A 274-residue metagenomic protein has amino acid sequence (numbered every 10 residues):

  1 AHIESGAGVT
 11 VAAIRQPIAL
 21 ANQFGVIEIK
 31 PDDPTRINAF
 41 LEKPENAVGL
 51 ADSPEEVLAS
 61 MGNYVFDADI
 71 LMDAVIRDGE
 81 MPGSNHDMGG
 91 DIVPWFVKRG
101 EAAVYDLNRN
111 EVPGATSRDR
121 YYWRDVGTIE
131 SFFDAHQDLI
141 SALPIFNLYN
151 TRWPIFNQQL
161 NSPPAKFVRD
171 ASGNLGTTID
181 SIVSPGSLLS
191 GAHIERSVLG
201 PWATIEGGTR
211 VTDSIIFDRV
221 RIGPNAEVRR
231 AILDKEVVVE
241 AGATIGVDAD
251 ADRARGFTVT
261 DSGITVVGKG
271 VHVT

Functional and structural regions predicted by a protein language model:
A1-D69, I76-R77: Conserved core of the sugar-phosphate nucleotidyltransferase
A68-D69, R77-T274: Left-handed beta-helix
